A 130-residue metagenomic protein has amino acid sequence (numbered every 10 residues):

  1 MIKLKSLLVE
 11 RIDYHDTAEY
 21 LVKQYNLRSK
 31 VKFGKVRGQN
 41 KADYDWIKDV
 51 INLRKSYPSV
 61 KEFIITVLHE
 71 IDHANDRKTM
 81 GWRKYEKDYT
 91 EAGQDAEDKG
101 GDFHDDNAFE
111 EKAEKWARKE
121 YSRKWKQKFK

Functional and structural regions predicted by a protein language model:
M1-K3, D76: N-terminal low-structure segments adjacent to metalloprotease catalytic domains across cellular compartments
K3-R11: Proteolytic processing junctions in secreted/extracellular precursors, especially proprotein convertase/trypsin-like
R11-S29: Zn2+-dependent metallopeptidase catalytic core
K23-Q24, K30-K61: Catalytic zinc-binding patch centered on the HExxH motif and its immediate surroundings that defines zinc-dependent
K61-I65, R77-E111: Post-HEXXH active-site segment of zinc metalloproteases
L68-D76: Short active-site segment of divalent metal-dependent hydrolases/proteases that encodes the spacing between
F103, A117-K130: Short helix/loop segments within enzyme catalytic domains that coordinate or immediately flank catalytic cofactors
